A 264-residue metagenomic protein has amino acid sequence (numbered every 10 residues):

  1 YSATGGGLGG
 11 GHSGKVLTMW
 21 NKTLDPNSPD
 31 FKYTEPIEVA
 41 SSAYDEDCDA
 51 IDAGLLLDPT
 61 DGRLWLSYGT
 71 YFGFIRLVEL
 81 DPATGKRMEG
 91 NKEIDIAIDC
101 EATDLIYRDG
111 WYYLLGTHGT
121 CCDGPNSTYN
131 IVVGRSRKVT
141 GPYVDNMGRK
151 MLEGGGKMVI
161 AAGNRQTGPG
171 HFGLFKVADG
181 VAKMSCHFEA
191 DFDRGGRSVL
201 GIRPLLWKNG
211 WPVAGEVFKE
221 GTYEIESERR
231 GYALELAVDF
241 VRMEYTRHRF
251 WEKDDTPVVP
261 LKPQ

Functional and structural regions predicted by a protein language model:
Y1-I51, L57-I98, Y107-Y112, T117-I160 (+2 more regions): Beta-rich carbohydrate-recognition and catalytic domains
F31-Y33, T128-N130, T167-G168, D254 (+1 more regions): Glycine-rich, flexible loop segments associated with nucleotide phosphate handling
S42-E46, E93-I96, G163-N164, I225-S227 (+1 more regions): Short, solvent-exposed secondary-structure boundary motifs
I51-G54, E101-D104, G170-G173: Beta-propeller and closely related beta-sheet repeat lectin domains
L152-L174: Active site of divalent-metal-dependent phosphoester/diester hydrolases
G221-Q264: Lectin-like carbohydrate-binding module/patch detector with strong preference for beta-trefoil
